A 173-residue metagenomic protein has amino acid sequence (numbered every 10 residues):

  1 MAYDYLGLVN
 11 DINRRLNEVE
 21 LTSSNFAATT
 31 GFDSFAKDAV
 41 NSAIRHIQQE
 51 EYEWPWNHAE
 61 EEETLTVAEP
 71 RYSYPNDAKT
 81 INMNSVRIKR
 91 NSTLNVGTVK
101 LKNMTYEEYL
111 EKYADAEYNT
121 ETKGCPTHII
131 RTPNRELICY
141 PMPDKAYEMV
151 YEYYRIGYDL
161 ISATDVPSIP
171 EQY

Functional and structural regions predicted by a protein language model:
M1-Y173: Glycine-enriched, solvent-exposed interface loops adjoining structured elements
